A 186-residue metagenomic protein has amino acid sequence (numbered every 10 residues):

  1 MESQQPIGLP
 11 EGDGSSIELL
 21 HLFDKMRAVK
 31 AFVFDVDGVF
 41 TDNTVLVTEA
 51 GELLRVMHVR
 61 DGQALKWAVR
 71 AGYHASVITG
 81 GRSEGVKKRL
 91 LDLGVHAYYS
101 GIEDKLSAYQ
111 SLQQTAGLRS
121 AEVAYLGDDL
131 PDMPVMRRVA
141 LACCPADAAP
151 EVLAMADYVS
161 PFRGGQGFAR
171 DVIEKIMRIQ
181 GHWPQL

Functional and structural regions predicted by a protein language model:
M1-F34, Q185-L186: Non-catalytic pre-domain segments flanking phosphatase-related domains
S15-E18, D61, K105, D129: Amphipathic coiled-coil/heptad-repeat helices and related helical stalk/stem segments that mediate oligomerization
M26-V45, M136, A169: Asp-based phosphoryl-transfer active-site loop
A28-K30, Y73, A121-E122: Short coil/turn segments at beta-strand junctions that form active-site/ligand-binding loops
V36, G80-G81, I102, A146-A148: Short secondary-structure boundary segments
F40-V69: A positional/architectural concept
G51-H58, G85, D92-L93, A97-Y99 (+1 more regions): Mg2+-dependent phosphoryl-transfer enzymes with acidic/Ser/Thr/Gly-rich catalytic loops
L65-R89, M136: Substrate-recognition element of Asp-dependent hydrolases with the DxDx(T/V) motif
